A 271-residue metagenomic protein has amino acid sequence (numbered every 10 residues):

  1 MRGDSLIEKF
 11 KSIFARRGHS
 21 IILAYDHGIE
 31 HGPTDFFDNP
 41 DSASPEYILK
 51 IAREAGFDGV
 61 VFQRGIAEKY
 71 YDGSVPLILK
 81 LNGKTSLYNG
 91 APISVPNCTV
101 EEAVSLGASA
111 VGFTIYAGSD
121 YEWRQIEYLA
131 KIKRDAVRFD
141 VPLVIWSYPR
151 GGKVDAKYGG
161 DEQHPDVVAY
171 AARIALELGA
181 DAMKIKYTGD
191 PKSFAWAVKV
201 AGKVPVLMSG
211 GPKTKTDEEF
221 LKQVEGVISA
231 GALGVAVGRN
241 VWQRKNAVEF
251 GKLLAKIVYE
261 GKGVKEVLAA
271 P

Functional and structural regions predicted by a protein language model:
M1-E30: N-terminal basic, low-complexity leaders that serve as flexible interaction/assembly modules and, when applicable, as
D4, H19, K252, K262-V264: Intrinsically disordered, low-complexity regions
E8, A255-K256: Short, well-ordered amphipathic alpha-helices
S20-M208, T214-L233, K256, V264-A270: Alpha/beta enzyme core
E219-L221, K245-L254: Histidine/acidic-residue-rich catalytic or RNA/ligand-binding cores of hydrolases and nuclease-related proteins
V235-W242: Short acidic/histidine-rich active-site segments
